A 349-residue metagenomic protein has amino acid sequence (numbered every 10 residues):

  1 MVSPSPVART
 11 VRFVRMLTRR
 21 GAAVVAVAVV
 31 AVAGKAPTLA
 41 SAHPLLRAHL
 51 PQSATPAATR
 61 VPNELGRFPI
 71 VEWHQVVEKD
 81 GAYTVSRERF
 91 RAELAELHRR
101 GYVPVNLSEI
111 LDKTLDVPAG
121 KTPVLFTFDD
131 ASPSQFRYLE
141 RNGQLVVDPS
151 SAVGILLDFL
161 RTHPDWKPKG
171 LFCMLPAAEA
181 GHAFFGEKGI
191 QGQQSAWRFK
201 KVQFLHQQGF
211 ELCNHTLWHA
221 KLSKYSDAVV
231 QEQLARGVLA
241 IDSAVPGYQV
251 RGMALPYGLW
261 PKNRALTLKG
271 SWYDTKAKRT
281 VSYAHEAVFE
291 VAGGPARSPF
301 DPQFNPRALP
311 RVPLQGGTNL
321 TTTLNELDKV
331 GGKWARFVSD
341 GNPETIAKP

Functional and structural regions predicted by a protein language model:
S5-A42: Secretory targeting and sorting signals
H43-T127, S132-E140, Y225-P349: C-terminal active-site subregion of NodB/CE4 polysaccharide deacetylases
P56-V61, L115-V117, I155-P164, R198-H206: Short amphipathic alpha-helices and their capping/turn segments at secondary-structure boundaries
P69-E72, Y102-S108, L125, D148-S195 (+3 more regions): Short, well-structured secondary-structure segments
D129-D130, L145-V147: Short, glycine-rich nucleotide/cofactor-binding loops
L145, F184-E211, W218-V245, A265-W272: Alpha-helical scaffold elements lining the catalytic groove of polysaccharide deacetylases
A177-G181, W218-K221, G258-P261, P295: Short, catalytically relevant binding-site loops at active-site mouths
